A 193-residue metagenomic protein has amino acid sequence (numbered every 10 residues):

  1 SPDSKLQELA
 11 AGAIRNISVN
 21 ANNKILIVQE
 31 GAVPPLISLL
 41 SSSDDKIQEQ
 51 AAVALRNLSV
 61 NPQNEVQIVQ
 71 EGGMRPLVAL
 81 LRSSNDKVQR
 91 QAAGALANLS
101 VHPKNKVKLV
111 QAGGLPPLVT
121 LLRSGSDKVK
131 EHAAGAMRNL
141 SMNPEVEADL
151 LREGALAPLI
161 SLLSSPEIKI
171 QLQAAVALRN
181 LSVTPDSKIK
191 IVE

Functional and structural regions predicted by a protein language model:
P2, L40-S43, L81-S84, L122-G125 (+1 more regions): Alpha-solenoid helical repeat architecture
K5-E8, N23-E30, K46-Q48, N64-E71 (+6 more regions): Short, hydrophobic/charged alpha-helical patches characteristic of ARM/HEAT alpha-solenoid repeats and analogous
E8-N20, S38, E49-N61, A79 (+5 more regions): Alpha-helical solenoid repeat architecture
G12, G31-V33, G72-G73, V88 (+5 more regions): Residue-identity detector for glycine
G12, I25, P35, L39 (+6 more regions): A detector of low-complexity, intrinsically disordered, Ser/Thr/Gly/Pro/Ala-rich segments
A21-N22, P34, P62-Q63, R75 (+5 more regions): Generic alpha-helical secondary structure signal
E30-S38, E71-A79, A112-T120, E153-S161: Alpha-helical solenoid scaffolds in eukaryotic proteins
